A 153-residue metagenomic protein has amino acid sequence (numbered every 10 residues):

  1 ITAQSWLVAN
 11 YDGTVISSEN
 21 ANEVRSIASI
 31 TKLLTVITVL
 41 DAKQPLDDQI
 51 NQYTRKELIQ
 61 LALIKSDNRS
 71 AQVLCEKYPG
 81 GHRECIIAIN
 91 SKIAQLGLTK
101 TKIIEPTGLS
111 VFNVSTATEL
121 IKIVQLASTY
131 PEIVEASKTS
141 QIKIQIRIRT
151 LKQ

Functional and structural regions predicted by a protein language model:
I1-S5, A9, G80-Q153: Penicillin-recognizing serine hydrolase domain
W6, D12-G13, V24-I50, L120: Active-site SXXK
A9-Y11, N20, A62-D67, L74-C75 (+2 more regions): Active-site-proximal beta-strand/loop segments in catalytic clefts of secreted hydrolases
I16-S17: A structural microfeature
A21-S26, N51-Q52, P106-V114: A glycine-rich, coil/turn loop motif that links secondary-structure elements
T31, V36, R55-Q60, A71-C75 (+3 more regions): Extracytoplasmic/secreted envelope proteins and their assembly/folding machinery, especially bacterial periplasmic
D41-Y53, Y130-S140: Short, well-structured active-site flanking segments
D47-Y78, T150-Q153: Conserved catalytic neighborhood of penicillin-recognizing serine enzymes
